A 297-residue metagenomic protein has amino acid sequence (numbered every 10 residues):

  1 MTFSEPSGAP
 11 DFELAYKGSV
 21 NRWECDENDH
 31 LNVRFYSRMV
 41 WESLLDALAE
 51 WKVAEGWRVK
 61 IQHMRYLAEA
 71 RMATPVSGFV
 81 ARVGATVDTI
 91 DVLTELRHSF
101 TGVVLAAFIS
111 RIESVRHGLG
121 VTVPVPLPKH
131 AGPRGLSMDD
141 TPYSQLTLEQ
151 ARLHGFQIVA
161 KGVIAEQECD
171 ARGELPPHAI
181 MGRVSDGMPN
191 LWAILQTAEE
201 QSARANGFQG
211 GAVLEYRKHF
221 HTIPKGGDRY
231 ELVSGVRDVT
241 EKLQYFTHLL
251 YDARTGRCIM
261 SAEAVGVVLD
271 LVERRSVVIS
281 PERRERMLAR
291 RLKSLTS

Functional and structural regions predicted by a protein language model:
M1-A49, S137-E200: Catalytic strand-loop segment that frames the active site of acyl-thioester-processing enzymes
F3-E5, P10-Y16, R65-P75, R82-Q150 (+3 more regions): HotDog/MaoC-like acyl-thioester-processing domains
L14-Y16, Q62, I158-A160, G211 (+2 more regions): A broad, low-specificity signal marking well-ordered, structured residues that form hydrophobic/aromatic
D29, H63-E69, G173, V213 (+1 more regions): Short, solvent-exposed polar/charged micro-motifs at secondary-structure junctions
L45, E50-W51, W57-R58, T122-V125 (+6 more regions): Short, charged/polar low-complexity linear motifs in solvent-exposed/disordered segments
W51-A70: An N-terminal domain-cap segment
R58-Q62, T74-G78, D88-V92, A212-Y216 (+1 more regions): A generic structural signal for short beta-strands and their flanking turns/coil linkers
V163-S261: Structured core of small recognition/catalytic domains
